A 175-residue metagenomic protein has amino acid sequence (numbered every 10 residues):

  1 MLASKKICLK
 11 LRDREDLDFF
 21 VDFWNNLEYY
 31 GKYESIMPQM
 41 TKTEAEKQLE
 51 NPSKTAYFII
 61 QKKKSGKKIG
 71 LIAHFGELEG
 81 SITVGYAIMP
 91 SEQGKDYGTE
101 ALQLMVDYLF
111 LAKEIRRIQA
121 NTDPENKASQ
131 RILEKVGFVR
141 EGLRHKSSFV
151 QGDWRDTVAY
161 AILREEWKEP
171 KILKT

Functional and structural regions predicted by a protein language model:
M1-N26, Y57, Q61-T175: Acyl-donor (CoA/ACP) binding surface of acyl/acetyltransferases
L2-S4, Y30, E50-N51: Short glycine-enriched loop/turn motifs at secondary-structure junctions
E28-Q48: Conserved GNAT-fold acetyl-CoA-binding loop/helix
K47-E50, D107: Surface-exposed alpha-helical segments enriched in charged/polar residues
L49-K54, F138: Short loop/turn motifs at secondary-structure junctions and domain boundaries
